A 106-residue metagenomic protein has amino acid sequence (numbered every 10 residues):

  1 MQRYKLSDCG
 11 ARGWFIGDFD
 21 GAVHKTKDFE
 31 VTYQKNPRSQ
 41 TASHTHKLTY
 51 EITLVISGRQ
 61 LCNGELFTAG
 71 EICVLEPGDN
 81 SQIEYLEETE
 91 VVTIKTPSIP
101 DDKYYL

Functional and structural regions predicted by a protein language model:
M1-E30: A short, N-terminal "cap"/entry segment at the start of jelly-roll beta-barrel domains of the cupin/DSBH fold
L6, C62-Q82: Short acidic-glycine-tyrosine-enriched beta hairpin
G17-D20, K27-K47, L66-A69, P77: Conserved short histidine dyad/triad with adjacent acidic residue
T45-E71, Y105: A short beta-strand-loop-beta hairpin characteristic of the jelly-roll/cupin
L48, V55, E76-G78, L86: A short, compositionally biased micro-patch
E87-L106: A short hydrophobic beta-strand segment most commonly corresponding to one strand of the jelly-roll/cupin
